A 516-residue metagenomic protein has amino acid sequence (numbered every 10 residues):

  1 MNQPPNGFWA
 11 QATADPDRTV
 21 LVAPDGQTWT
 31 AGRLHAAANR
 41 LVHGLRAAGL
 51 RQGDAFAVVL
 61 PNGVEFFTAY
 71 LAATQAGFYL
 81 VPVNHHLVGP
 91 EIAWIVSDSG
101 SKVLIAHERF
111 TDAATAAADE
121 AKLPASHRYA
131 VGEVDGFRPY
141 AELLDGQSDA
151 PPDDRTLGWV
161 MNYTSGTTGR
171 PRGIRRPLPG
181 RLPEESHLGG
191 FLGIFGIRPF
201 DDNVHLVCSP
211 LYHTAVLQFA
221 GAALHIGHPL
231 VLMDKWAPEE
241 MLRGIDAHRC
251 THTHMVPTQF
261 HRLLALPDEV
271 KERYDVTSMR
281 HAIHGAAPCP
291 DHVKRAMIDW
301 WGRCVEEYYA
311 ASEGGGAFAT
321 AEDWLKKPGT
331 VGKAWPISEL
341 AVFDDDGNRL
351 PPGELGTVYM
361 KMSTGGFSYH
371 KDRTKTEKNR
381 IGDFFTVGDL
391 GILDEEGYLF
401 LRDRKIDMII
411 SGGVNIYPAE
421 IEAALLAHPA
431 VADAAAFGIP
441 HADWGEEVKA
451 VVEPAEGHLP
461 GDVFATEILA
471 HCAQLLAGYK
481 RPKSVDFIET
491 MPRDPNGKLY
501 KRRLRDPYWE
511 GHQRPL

Functional and structural regions predicted by a protein language model:
M1-V20, A36, L516: A short N-terminal helical cap/helix-turn-helix that marks the beginning of AMP-binding/adenylate-forming
D17-G63, F67, L71, V88-A93: Conserved AMP-binding/adenylate-forming core of the ANL superfamily
H43, L87, A93, L104-A106 (+10 more regions): AMP-binding/adenylate-forming catalytic core of the ANL superfamily
A55, P61-V81, H85-G89, S97-V103 (+4 more regions): A short helix-loop-beta submotif of the ANL/AMP-binding
D112-N162, R170, R176-F191, L266-P267: ANL superfamily adenylate-forming
V160-N162, H225, C250-M255, D268-K327 (+2 more regions): Gly/Ser/Thr-rich phosphate-binding loop
Y163, D346-G347, L476, I488-Y508: Flexible lysine-rich "adenylation lid" loop at the C-terminal edge of ANL adenylation domains
L182-V204, C208, Y212-H252, L266: Conserved AMP-binding/adenylation subdomain of ANL enzymes
